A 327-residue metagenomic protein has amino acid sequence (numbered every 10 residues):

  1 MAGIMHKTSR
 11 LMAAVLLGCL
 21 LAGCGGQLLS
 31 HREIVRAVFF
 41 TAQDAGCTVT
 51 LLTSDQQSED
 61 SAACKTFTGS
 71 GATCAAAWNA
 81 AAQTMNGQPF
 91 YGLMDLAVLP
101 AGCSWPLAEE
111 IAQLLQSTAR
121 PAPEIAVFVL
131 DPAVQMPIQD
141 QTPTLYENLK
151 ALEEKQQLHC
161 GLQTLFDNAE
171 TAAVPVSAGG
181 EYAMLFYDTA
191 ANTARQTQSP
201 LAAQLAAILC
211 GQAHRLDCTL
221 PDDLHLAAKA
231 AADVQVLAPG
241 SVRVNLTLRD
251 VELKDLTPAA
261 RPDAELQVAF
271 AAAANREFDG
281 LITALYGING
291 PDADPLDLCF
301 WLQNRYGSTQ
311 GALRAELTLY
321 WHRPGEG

Functional and structural regions predicted by a protein language model:
A2-G3, K7-A14, G18-G327: Membrane-proximal alpha-helical signals and transmembrane carboxylates
